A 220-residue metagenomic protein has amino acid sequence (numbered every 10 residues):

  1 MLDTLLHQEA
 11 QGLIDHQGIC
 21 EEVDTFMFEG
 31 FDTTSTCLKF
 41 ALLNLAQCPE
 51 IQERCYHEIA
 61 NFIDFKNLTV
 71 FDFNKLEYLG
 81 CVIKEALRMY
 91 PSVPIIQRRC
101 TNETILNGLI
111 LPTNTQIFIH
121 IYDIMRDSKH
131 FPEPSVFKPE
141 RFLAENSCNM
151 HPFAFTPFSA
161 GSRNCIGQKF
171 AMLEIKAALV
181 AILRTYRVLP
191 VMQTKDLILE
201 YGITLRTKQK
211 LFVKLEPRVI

Functional and structural regions predicted by a protein language model:
M1-L38, F71-L76, E140-F142: Conserved cytochrome P450 catalytic core segment spanning the I/J/K helices
E29, E145-I175, I198-G202: Cytochrome P450 heme-thiolate "Cys pocket" and heme-binding signature region
T33-L45, A178: Short, small-residue alpha-helix embedded
P49-I51, Q168-L205: Cytochrome P450 heme-binding "Cys pocket" and the immediately downstream C-terminal segment
K66-N107: Conserved cytochrome P450 K-helix E-x-x-R motif and the immediately C-terminal K′/meander segment
A86, L111-N114, F137, G161 (+2 more regions): Hydrophobic, well-ordered secondary-structure elements that form the walls of internal hydrophobic environments
Q116, L205-I220: C-terminal helix/juxtamembrane-tail motif
I119-N146: Conserved cytochrome P450 K-helix/beta-meander segment immediately N-terminal to the heme-binding cysteine loop
